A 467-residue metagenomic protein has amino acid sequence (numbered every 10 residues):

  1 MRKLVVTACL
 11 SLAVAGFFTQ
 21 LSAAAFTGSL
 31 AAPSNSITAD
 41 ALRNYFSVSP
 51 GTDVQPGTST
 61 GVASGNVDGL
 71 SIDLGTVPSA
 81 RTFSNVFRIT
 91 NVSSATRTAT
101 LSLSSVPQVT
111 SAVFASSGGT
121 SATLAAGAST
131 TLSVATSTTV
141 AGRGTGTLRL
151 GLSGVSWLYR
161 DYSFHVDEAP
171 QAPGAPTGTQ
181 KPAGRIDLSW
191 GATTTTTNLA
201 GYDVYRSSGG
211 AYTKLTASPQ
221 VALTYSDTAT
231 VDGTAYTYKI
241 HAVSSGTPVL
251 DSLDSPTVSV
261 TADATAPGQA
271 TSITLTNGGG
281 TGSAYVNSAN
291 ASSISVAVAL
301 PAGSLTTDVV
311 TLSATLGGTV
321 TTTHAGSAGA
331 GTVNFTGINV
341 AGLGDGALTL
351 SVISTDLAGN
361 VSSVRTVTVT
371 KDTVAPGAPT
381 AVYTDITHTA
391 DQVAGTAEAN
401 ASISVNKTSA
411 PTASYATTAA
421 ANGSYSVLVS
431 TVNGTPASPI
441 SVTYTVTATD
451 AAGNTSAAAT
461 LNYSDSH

Functional and structural regions predicted by a protein language model:
M1-G65, V155-V166, T265-A266, A375 (+1 more regions): Short, polar/proline-rich extracytoplasmic segments that appear immediately after membrane translocation
F17-L21, S79-V86, T130, T139-T147 (+3 more regions): Short, solvent-exposed loop/turn segments enriched in Ser/Thr/Gly
L150-L152, A242, S354, A448: Conserved structural position at the C-terminal beta-strand of extracellular beta-sandwich adhesion modules
A169-T197, D232, P248-A264, A270 (+1 more regions): Pro/Thr/Ser/Gly-rich low-complexity, intrinsically disordered linker/stalk tracts
D203-G233: Recognizes extended acidic, P/S/T-rich segments that occur within or adjacent to Ig-like beta-sandwich modules
D227-G246, S354: Beta-strand-rich modules
V243-A262, V361-R365, T455-L461: Extracellular fibronectin type III
P267-H467: Ser/Thr-rich low-complexity repeats and stalk/linker segments
